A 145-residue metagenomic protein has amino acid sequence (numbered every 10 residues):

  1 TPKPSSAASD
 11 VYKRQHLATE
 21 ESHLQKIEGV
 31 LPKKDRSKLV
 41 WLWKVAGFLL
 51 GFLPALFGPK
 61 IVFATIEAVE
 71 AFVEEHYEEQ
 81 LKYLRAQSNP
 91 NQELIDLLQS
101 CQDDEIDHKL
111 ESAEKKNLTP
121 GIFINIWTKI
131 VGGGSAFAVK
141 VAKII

Functional and structural regions predicted by a protein language model:
T1-A8, Y12: Single conserved hydrophobic/aromatic residue that forms the stacking wall/gate of nucleotide- or nucleobase-binding
S9, R85-Q92, T119-I130: Charge-dense, low-complexity polyampholytic segments
D10-K44: Conserved alpha-helical segments that form or flank metal/cofactor-binding pockets of metalloenzymes
Q25-P32, L110-T119: Amphipathic alpha-helical coiled-coil segments
D35-A68, F72, T119-I145: Alpha-helical membrane-targeting segments
V45-E114: Acidic/histidine-rich alpha-helical segments that form the ligand environment of transition-metal centers
